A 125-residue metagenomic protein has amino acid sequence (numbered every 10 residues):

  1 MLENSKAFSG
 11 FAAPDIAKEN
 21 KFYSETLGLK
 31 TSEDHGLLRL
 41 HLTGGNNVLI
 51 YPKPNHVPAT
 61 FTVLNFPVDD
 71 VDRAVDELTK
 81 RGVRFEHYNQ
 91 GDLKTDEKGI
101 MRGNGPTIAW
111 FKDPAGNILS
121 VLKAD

Functional and structural regions predicted by a protein language model:
M1-K18, N47, F61-L64, L122-D125: N-terminal beta-strand motif that seeds the catalytic metal site of vicinal oxygen chelate
M1-L2, F66, V75-D125: Vicinal oxygen chelate
F8-G10, L37, I108: A short, glycine- and basic residue-enriched loop/turn that sits immediately adjacent to a domain's principal
D15-K30: Amphipathic alpha-helical segments
K18-E19, H35, R73: Short Gly/charged-rich anion-binding patches and loops
F22, V71-E77: Short amphipathic alpha-helices within nucleic acid-binding modules
L29-D69, E86-H87, N104, I118-K123: Conserved short beta-strand elements that form part of the metal-binding/catalytic scaffold of enzyme active sites
